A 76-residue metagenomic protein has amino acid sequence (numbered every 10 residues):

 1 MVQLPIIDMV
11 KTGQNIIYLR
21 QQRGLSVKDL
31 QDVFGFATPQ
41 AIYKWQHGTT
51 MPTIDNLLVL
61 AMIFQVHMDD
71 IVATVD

Functional and structural regions predicted by a protein language model:
M1-I6, M62, V72-D76: Short, charged recognition helix plus adjacent turn of helix-turn-helix-like nucleic-acid-binding domains
M1-R23: A short, Lys/Arg-rich alpha-helix, primarily the initiator
I17, K28, L58: Residues within the helices of the helix-turn-helix
R20, Q31, A61: The alpha-helix within a helix-turn-helix
G24-K44: Short alpha-helical DNA-recognition segment
W45-Q46, N56, V75: DNA major-groove recognition helix of helix-turn-helix
D55-D70: DNA major-groove recognition helix of helix-turn-helix/homeodomain DNA-binding modules
